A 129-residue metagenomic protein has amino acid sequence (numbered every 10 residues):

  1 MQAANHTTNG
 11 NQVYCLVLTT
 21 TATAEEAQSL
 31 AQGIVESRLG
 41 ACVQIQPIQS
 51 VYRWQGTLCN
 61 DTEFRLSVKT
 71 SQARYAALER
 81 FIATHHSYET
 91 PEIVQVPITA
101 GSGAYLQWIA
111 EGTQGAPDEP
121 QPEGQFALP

Functional and structural regions predicted by a protein language model:
M1-P129: Positively charged, small/polar-rich N-terminal and surface patches that mediate targeting and assembly and bind
